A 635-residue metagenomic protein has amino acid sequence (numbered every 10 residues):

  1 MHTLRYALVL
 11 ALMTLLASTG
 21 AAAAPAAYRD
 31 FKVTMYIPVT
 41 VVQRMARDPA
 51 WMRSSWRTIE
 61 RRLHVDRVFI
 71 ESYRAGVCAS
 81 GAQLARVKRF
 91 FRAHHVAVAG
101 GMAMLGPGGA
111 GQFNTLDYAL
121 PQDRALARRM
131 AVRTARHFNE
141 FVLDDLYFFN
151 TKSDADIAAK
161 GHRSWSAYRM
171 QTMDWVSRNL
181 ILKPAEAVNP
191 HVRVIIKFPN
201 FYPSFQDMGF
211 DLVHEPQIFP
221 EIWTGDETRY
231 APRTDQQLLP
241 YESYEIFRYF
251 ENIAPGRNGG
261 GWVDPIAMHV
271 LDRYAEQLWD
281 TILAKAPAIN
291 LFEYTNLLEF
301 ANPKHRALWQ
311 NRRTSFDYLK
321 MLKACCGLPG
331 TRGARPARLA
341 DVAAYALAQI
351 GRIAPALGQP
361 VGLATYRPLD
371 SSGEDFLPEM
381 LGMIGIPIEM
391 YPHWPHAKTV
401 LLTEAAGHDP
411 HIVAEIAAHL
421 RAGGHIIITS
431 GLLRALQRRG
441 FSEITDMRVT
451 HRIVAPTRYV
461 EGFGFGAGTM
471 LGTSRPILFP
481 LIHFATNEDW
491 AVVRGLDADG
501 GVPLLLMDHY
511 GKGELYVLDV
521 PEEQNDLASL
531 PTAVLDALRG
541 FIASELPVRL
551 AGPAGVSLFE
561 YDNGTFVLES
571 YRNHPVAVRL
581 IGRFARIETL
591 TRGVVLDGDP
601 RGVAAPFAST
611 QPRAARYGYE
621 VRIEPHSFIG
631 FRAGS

Functional and structural regions predicted by a protein language model:
M1-Y6: Positively charged n-region of N-terminal signal peptides that target proteins for export
A7-S18: Bacterial N-terminal signal peptides
L8, R57, F138, R613-A615: Short, functionally important structural connectors and interaction interfaces within domains
V9, I353-L363, V548-G555: Short, flexible loop/turn segments with low-complexity composition
A23-H396, L401, D409-I412, L420 (+4 more regions): Glycan-processing catalytic domains of CAZymes
E404-S635: A conserved amphipathic helix/loop scaffold that creates a polar/acidic microenvironment used either to coordinate
